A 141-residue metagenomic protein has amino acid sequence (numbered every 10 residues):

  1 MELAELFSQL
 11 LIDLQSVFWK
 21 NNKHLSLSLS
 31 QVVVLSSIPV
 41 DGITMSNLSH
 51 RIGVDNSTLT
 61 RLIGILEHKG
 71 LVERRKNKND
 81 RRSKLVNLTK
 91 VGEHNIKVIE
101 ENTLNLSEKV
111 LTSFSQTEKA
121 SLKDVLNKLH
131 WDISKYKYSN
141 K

Functional and structural regions predicted by a protein language model:
M1-L25: N-terminal leader segment of winged-helix/HTH proteins
E5, Q9, V33, S121-D124 (+1 more regions): Amphipathic alpha-helical interaction segments
D13, V33-S36, H94, S121: Pre-recognition alpha-helix immediately N-terminal to the DNA-recognition helix within helix-turn-helix or winged-helix
V17-T58: N-terminal helix-turn-helix DNA-binding core of bacterial DNA-binding proteins
I65-N127: Charged, amphipathic alpha-helical coiled-coil/dimerization segments
A120-K141: Exposed, interaction-prone assembly regions rather than primary DNA-binding/catalytic cores
